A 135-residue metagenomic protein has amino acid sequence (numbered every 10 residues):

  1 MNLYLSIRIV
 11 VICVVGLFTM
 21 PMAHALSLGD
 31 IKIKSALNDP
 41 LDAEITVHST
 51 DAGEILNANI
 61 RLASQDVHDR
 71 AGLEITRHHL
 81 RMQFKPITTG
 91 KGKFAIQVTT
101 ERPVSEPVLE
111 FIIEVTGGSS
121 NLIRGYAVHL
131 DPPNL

Functional and structural regions predicted by a protein language model:
M1-L135: Extracytoplasmic/periplasmic low-complexity, intrinsically disordered Ser/Thr/Pro-rich repeat/linker regions
